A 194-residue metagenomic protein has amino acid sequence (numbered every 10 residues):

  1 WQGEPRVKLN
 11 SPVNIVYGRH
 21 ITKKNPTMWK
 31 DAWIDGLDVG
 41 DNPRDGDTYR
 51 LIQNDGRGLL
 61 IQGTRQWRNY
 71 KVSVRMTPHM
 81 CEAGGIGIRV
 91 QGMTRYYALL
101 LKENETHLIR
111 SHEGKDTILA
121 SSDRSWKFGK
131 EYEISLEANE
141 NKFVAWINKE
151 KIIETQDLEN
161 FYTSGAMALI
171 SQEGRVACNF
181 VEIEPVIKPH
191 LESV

Functional and structural regions predicted by a protein language model:
W1-V194: Extracellular glycan-recognition regions
